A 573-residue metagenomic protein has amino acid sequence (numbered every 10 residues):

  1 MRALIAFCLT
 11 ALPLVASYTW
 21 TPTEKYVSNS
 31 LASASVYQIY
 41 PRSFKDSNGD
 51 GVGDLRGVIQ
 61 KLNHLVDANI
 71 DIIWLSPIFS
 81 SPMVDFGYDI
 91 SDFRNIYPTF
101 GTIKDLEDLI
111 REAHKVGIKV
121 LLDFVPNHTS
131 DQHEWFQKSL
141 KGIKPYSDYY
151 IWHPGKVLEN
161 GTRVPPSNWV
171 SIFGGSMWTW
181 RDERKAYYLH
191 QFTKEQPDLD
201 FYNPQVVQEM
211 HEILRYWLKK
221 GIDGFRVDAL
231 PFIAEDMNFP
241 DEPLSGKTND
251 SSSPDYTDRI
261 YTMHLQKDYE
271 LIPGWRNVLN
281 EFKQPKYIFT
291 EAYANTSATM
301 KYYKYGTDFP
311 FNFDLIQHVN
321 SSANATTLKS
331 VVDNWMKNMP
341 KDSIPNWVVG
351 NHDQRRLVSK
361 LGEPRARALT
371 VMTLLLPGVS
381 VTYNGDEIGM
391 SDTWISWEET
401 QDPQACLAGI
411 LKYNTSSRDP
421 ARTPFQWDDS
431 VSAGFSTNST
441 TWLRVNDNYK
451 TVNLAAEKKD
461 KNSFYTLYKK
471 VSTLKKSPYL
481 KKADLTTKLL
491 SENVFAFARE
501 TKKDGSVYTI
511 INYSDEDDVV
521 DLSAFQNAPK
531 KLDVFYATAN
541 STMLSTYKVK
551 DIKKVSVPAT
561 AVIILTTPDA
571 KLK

Functional and structural regions predicted by a protein language model:
R2-S17: Cleavable N-terminal signal peptides of Sec/SRP-targeted secreted and luminal proteins
A16-R215, K219, F232-A294, F425: Acidic/aromatic-lined carbohydrate-recognition and catalytic surfaces of CAZymes acting on diverse glycans
V27, A32, N238, E242-I260 (+9 more regions): Loop/helix patches that line or flank the sugar-binding groove of alpha-linked glycan CAZymes
Q137-K185, A323-N338, L407-N446: Core domains of carbohydrate- and sulfate-ester-processing enzymes
K304-T326, I344-R355: Aromatic- and acid-rich polysaccharide-binding/catalytic face of secreted or lumenal carbohydrate-active enzymes
D517-S541: Beta-strand-rich binding/interaction modules
S545-K573: C-terminal beta-strand-rich structural cap/linker in extracellular carbohydrate-active enzymes
